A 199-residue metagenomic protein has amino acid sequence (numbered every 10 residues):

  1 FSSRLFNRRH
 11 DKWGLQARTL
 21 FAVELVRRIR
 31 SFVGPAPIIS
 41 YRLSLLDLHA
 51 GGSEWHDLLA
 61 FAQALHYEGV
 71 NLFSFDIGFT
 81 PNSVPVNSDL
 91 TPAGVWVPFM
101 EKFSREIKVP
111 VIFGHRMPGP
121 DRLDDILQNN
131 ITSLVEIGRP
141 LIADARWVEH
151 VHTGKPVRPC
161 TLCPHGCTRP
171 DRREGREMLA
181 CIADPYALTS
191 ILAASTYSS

Functional and structural regions predicted by a protein language model:
F1-S199: Flavin-dependent oxidoreductase catalytic cores
